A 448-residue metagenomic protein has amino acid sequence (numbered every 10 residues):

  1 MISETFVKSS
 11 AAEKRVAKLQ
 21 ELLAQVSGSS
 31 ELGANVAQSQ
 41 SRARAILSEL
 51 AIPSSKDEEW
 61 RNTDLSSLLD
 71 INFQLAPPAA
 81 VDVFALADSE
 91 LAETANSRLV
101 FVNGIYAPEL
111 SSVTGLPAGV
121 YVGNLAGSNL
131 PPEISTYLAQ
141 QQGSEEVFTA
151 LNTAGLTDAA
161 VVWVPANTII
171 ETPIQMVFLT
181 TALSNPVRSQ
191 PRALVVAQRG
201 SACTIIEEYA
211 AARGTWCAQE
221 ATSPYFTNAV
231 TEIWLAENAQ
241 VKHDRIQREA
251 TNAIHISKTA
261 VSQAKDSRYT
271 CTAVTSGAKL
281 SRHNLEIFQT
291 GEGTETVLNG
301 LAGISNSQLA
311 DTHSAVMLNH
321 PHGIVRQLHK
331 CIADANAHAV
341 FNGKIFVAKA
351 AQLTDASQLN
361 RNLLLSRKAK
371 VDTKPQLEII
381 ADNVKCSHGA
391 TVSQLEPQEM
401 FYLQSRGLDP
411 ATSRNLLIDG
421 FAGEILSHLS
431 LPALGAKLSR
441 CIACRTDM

Functional and structural regions predicted by a protein language model:
I2-T231, Q240: Short, low-to-moderate order helix/coil transition modules at the start of elongated helical scaffolds
T5, N129, E133-F401, S405-L408 (+1 more regions): Conserved beta-strand/loop scaffold segments within soluble protein domains that form the structured core and edges
